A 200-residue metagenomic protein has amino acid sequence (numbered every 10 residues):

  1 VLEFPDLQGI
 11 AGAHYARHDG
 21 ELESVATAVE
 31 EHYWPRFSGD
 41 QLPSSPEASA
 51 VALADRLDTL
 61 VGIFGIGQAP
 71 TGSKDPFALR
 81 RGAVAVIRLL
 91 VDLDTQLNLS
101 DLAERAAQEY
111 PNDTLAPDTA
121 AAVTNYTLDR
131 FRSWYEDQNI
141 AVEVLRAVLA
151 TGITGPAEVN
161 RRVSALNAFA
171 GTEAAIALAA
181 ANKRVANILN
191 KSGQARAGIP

Functional and structural regions predicted by a protein language model:
V1-P200: Amphipathic alpha-helical "coupling" segments that flank catalytic cores
